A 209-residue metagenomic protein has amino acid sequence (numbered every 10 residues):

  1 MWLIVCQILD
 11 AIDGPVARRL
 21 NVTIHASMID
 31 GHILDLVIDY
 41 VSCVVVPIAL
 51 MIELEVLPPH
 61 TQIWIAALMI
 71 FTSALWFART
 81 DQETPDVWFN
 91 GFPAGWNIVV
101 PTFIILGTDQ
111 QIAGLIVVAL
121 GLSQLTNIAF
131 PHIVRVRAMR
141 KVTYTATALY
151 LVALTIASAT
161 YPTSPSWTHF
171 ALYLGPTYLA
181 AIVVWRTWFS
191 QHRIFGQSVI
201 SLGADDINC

Functional and structural regions predicted by a protein language model:
M1-I8, V56-I70, Q110-V118: Structural signature of hydrophobic alpha-helical transmembrane segments
L3-D10, L68-W76, L120-N127, G175-I182: Alpha-helical transmembrane segments of multi-pass membrane proteins
A11-P15: Short helical (or helix-break) motifs at transmembrane helix termini and adjacent helical loops in multi-pass membrane
R18-T23, L54-P58, D81-T84, H132 (+2 more regions): Transmembrane helix-loop junctions in multipass membrane proteins, especially transporters and channels
R19-W76: Multi-pass membrane catalytic core of lipid/isoprenoid biosynthesis enzymes
I29-V37, Q82-N90, I133-K141: Short, amphipathic, aromatic/basic-enriched membrane-interface segments that mark the entry/exit of transmembrane
T72-I98: Membrane-anchoring/interfacial helices and their immediately flanking loops in integral membrane proteins
F89-C209: C-terminal membrane-associated helical module and adjoining short loops/tails
